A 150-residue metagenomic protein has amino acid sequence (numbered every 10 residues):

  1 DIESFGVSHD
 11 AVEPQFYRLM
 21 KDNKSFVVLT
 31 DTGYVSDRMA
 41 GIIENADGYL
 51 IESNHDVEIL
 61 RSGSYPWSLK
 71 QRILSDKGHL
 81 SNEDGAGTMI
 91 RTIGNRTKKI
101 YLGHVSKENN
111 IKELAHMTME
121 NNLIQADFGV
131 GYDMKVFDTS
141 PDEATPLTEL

Functional and structural regions predicted by a protein language model:
D1-G48, L147-L150: Core dinuclear metal-dependent hydrolase active-site scaffold
G6-S8, E52, S140-D142: Residues at the C-termini of beta-strands that transition into short coil/loop
H9-A11, V57, E143: Residue-level detector of flexible, active-site-proximal loop/helix-junction positions within diverse enzyme catalytic
D31, V105, P141: Cofactor-binding loop segments of dinucleotide-utilizing enzymes, especially the Rossmann-like FAD- and NAD(P)+-binding
D37-V136: Cap/insert and terminal regions of metallo-dependent hydrolase folds
M134-L150: Short, basic/aromatic-enriched C-terminal tail that caps enzymatic domains
